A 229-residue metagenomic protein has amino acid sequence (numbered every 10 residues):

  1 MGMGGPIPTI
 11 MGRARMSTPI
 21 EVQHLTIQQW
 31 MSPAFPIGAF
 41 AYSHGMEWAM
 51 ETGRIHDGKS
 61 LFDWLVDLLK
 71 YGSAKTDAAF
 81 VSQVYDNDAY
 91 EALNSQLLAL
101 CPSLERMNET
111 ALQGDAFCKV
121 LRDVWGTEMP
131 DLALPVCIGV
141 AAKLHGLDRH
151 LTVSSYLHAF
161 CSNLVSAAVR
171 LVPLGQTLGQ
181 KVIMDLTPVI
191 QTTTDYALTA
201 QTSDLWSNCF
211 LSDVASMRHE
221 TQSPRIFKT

Functional and structural regions predicted by a protein language model:
M1-T229: Metal- and O2-centered redox machinery and metal/ROS homeostasis
